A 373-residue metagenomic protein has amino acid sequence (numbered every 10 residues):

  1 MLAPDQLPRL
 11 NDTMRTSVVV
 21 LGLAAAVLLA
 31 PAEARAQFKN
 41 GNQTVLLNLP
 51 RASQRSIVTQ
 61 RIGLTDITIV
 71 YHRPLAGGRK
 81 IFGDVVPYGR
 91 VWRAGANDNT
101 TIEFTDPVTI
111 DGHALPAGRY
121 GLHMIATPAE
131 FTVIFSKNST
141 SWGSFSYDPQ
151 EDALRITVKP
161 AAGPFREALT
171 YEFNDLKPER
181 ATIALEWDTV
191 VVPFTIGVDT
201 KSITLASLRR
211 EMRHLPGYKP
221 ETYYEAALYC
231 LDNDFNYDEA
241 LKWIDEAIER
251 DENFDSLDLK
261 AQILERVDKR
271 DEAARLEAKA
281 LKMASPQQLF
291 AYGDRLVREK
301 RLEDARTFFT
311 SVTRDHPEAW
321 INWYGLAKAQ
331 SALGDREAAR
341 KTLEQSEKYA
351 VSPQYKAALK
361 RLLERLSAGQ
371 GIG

Functional and structural regions predicted by a protein language model:
N48, D66-A117, H123-Y223, D251: Extended, well-structured beta-strand/loop surface patches that form recognition or cofactor-anchoring regions within
G217, D251-E252, M283-S285, P317 (+1 more regions): Short coil turns that delineate tetratricopeptide repeat
T222, S256-L257, Q288, N322 (+1 more regions): TPR alpha-solenoid repeat register
N233-D234, V267, E299, L333: Structural motif corresponding to the intra-repeat A-B loop/turn of tetratricopeptide repeats
